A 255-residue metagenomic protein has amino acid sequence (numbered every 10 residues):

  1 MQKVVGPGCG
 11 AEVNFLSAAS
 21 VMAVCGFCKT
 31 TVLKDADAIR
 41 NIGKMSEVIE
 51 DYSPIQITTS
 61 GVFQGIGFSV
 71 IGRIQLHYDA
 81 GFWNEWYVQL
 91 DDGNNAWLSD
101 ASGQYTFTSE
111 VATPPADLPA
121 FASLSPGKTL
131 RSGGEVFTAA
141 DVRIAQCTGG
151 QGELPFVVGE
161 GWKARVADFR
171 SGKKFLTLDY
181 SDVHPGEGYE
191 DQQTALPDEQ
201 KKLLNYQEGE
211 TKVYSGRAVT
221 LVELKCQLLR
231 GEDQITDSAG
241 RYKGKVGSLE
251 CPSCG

Functional and structural regions predicted by a protein language model:
M1-G67, G72-G255: Mixed-charge, low-complexity intrinsically disordered regions
